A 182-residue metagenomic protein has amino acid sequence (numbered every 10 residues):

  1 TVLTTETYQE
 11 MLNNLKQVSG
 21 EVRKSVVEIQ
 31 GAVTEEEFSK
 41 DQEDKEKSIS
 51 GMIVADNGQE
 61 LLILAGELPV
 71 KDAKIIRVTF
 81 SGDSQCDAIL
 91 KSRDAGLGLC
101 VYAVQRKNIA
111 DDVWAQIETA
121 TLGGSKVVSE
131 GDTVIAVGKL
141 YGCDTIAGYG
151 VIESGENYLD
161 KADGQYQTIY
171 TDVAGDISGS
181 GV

Functional and structural regions predicted by a protein language model:
Y8-Q17, V33-G66, Q85-D87, T121 (+2 more regions): A conserved glycine-rich beta-strand in the N-terminal activation segment of trypsin-fold
R23, S50, D72, G124 (+1 more regions): Short, flexible surface segments
K24-I29, G51, E60-A65, A88 (+6 more regions): Terminal peptide-recognition signature
I29, K74-G82, D132-K139: Short conserved beta-strand and strand-loop elements enriched in small hydrophobics with frequent Asp/Gly
I29-A32, V54-D56, K91-R93, G155-E156 (+1 more regions): Residue-level recognition of beta-strand microenvironments
D56-G98, R106-K107: Catalytic-histidine neighborhood of serine endopeptidases, predominantly the chymotrypsin-like S1/PA family
K107-T119, I146-V182: Active-site region of chymotrypsin-like
T121-D144: Short glycine/Trp-rich loop-beta-loop segment that forms part of the substrate-binding cleft
